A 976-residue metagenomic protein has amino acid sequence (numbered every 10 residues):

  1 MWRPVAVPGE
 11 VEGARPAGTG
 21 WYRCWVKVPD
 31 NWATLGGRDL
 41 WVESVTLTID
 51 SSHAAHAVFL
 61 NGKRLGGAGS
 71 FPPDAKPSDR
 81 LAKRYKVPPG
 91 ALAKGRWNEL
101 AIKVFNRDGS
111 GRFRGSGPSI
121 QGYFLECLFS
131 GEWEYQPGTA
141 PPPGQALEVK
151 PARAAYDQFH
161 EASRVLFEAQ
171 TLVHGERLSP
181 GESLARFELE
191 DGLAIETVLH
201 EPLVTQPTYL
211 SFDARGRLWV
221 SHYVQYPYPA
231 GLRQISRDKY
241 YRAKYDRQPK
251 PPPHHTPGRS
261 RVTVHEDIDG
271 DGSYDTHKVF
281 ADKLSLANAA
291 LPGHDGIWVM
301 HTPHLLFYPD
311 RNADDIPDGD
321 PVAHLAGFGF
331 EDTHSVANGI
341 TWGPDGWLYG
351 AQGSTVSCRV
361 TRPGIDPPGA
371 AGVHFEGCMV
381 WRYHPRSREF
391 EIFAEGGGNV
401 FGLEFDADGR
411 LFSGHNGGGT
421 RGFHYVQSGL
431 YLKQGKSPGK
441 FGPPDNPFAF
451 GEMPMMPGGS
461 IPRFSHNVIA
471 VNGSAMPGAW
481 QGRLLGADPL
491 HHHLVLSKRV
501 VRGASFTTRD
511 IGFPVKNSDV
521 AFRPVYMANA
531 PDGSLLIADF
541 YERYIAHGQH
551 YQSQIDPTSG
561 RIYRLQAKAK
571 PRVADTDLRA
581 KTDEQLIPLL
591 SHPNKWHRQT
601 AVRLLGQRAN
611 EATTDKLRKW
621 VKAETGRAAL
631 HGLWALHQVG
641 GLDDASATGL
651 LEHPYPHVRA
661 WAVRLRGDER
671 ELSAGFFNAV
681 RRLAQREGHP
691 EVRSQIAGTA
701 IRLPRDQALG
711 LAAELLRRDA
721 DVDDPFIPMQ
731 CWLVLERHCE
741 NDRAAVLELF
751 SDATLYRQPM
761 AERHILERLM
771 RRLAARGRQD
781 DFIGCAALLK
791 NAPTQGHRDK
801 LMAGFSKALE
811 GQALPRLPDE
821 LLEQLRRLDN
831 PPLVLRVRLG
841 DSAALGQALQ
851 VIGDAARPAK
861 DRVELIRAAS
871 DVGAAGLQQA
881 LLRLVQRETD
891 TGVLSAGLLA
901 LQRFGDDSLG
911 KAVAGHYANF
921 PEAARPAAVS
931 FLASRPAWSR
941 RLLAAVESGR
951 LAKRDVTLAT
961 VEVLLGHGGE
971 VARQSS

Functional and structural regions predicted by a protein language model:
M1, S70, R80-V165: An acidic-aromatic loop/edge-strand motif
W2, G18, V26-V28, W32-L65 (+2 more regions): Aromatic-lined ligand-binding clefts that engage carbohydrates, nucleic acids, or primary amines
W2-P4, G13-A17, S842: Edge strands and adjacent loops of beta-rich recognition modules
V7-E10, F59-Y85: Solvent-exposed beta-strand/loop surfaces of large extracellular or lumenal domains
V11-R15, C24-W25, G36, P72-D74 (+1 more regions): Beta-strand-rich interaction surfaces with strong enrichment in secreted/lumenal proteins
T19-W25, S44-T46, A82-R84, W97-E99 (+1 more regions): Intrinsic-disorder/low-complexity, polar/charged segments enriched in Ser/Thr/Lys/Arg/Asp/Glu/Gln
H160-I587, K595, V602, G606-K619 (+3 more regions): Beta-propeller blade termini and top-face loops
A538, Q552-G560, L565-S976: Long, ordered, helix-rich scaffold segments
